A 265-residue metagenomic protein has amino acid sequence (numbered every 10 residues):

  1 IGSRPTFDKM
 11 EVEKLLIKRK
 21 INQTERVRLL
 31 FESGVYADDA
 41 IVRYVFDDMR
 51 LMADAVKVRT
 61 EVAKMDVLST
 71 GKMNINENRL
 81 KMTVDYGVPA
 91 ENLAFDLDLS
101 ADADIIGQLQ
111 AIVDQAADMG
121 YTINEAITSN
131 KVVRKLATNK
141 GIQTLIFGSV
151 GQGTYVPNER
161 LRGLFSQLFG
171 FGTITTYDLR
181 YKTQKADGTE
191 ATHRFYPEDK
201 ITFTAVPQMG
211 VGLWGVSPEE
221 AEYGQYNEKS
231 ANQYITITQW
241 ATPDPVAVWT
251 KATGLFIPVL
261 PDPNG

Functional and structural regions predicted by a protein language model:
I1-F31: Assembly/oligomerization interface modules of large self-assembling protein complexes
E25-D47: Active-site-proximal, glycine-rich beta->alpha crossover segments in alpha/beta enzymes that shape flexible
M52: RNA-binding accessory domains that recognize and position tRNA/RNA substrates
E61-N78: Short, glycine/acidic-rich hinge or "gate" loops at secondary-structure transitions that mediate conformational
K81-P157, L164: Extended, solvent-exposed, turn-rich assembly/linker loops in the middle of proteins
Q143, F147-G265: Sequence/fold signature of self-assembling virion shell proteins
